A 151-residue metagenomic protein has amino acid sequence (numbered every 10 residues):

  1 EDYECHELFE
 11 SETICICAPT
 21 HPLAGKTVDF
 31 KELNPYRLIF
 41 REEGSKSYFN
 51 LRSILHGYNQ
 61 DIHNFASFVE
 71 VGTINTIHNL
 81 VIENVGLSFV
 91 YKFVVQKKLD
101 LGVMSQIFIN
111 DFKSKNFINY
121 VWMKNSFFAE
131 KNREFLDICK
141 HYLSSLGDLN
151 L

Functional and structural regions predicted by a protein language model:
D2-E43, E130: Flexible hinge/capping segments at coil-to-helix
E4-E7, D29-K31, N59, Q96 (+1 more regions): Short secondary-structure boundary/capping segments
E4-I14, L101-S114: Short beta-strand->loop
R37-Q60, A129, L136, L146-G147: Secondary-structure junction motif
S45-K46, N75-T76, V94, K115 (+1 more regions): Short alpha-helical
Q60-I107: Hydrophobic hinge/microswitch elements
S105-D148: A late-sequence structural motif
